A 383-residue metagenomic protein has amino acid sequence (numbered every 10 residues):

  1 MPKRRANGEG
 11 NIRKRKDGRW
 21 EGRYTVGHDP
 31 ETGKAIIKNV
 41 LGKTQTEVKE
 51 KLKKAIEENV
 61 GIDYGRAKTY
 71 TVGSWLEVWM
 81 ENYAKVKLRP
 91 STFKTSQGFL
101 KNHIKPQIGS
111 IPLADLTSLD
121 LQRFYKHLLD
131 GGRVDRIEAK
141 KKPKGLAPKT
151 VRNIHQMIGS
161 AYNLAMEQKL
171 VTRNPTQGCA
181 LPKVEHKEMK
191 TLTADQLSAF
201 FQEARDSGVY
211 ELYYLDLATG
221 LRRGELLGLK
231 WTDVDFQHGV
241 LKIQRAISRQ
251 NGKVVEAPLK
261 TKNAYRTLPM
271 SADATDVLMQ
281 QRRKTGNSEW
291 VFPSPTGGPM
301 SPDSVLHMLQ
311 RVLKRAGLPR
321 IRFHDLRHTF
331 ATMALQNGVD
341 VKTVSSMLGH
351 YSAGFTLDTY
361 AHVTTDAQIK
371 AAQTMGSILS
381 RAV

Functional and structural regions predicted by a protein language model:
M1-P2, Q202, H238, N251-D276 (+5 more regions): C-terminal secondary-structure termini that scaffold catalytic or DNA-interacting sites
R4-R5, R133-E138, K144, S198-Y210 (+5 more regions): Short, basic (Lys/Arg/His-rich) helix/loop patches that form interaction surfaces in the mid-to-C-terminal regions
R15-E21, T25-Q122, Q280-V291, G297: N-terminal DNA-binding module of tyrosine recombinases/phage integrases
G22, L121, I158, Y162 (+6 more regions): Short, basic/aromatic-rich helical patch in the C-terminal catalytic core of site-specific tyrosine
A114-L129, Q177-P182: Short, conserved phosphate-binding/catalytic loop or strand-edge motifs used in phosphoryl-/nucleotidyl-transfer
V134-E138, K142-M157, A165-E167, V171-W231 (+8 more regions): Basic, Lys/Arg- and aromatic-enriched nucleic-acid-binding interface segment
K183, T191, I247, L348-T374: Catalytic-site neighborhood detector that most strongly recognizes the C-terminal catalytic loop/helix of tyrosine
D233-V240, P319-R320, V339-A361: Short, polar N-cap/turn motifs at the start of nucleic acid-interacting alpha helices
